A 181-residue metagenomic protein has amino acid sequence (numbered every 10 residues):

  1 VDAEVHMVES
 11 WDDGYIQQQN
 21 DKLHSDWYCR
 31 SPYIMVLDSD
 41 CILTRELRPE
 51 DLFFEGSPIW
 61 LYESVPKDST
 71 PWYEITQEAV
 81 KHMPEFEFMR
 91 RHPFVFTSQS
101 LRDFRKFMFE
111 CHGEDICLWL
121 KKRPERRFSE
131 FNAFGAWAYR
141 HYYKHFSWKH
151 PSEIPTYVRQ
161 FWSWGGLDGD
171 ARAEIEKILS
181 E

Functional and structural regions predicted by a protein language model:
V1-C29: Active-site-proximal specificity loops/subdomain of glycosyltransferases
V1-V5, R140-F146, E181: Structural alpha-beta junctions
D2, A79-E85: Catalytic phosphate/metal-binding cores of nucleic-acid and nucleotide-processing enzymes, i.e., regions that mediate
L23-D26, C41, R105, G135: Non-transmembrane alpha-helical segments in soluble domains of secreted/periplasmic/extracellular proteins
I34, D40: Short aromatic/hydrophobic "clamp" motif used to bind/position activated sugar donors
C41-E78: Conserved donor-nucleotide/metal-binding helix-loop-beta segment in metal-dependent transferases, i.e., the alpha-helix
F86-G166: Catalytic core and acceptor-binding pocket of nucleotide-sugar-dependent glycosyltransferases
V158-E181: C-terminal engagement modules used by replication, chromatin/transcription, nuclear envelope/ESCRT, and ubiquitin
